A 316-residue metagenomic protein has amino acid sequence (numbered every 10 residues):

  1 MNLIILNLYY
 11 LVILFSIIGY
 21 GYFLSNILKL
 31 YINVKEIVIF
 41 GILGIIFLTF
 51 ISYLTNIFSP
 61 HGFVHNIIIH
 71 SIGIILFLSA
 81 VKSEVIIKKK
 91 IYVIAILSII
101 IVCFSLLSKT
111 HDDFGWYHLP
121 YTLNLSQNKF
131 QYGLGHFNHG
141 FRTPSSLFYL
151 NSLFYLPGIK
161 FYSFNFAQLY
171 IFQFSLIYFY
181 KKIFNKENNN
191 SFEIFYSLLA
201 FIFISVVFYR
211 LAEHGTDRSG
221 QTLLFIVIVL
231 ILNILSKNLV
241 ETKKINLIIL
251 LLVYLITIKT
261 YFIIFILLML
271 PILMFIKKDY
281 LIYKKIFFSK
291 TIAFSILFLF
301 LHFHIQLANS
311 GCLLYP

Functional and structural regions predicted by a protein language model:
M1-I87: Membrane-embedded, hydrophobic transmembrane alpha-helices
Y31-F40, F179-S205: Transmembrane-helix signature of polytopic, membrane-embedded enzymes that assemble or transfer cell-envelope glycans
Y53-N56, F208, K244-T260, I264-P271 (+2 more regions): Membrane-interface alpha helices of multi-pass inner-membrane proteins
F77, V81-I86, F265-I296: Perimembrane helix-loop-helix junctions
V102-E193, L211-E213: Active-site lumenal/periplasmic loops and adjacent helix-entry segments of GT-C-fold, multi-pass membrane
L107-K109, L150, S289-P316: Membrane-lumen/periplasm interface segments of specific transmembrane helices in polyprenyl phosphate-linked
A167, I171, I194, L198-A200 (+2 more regions): Multi-pass, polyprenyl lipid-linked donor-dependent membrane glycosyltransferases
K186-N188, L224-K244: Membrane-interface transmembrane helices that cradle and orient dolichyl/undecaprenyl
